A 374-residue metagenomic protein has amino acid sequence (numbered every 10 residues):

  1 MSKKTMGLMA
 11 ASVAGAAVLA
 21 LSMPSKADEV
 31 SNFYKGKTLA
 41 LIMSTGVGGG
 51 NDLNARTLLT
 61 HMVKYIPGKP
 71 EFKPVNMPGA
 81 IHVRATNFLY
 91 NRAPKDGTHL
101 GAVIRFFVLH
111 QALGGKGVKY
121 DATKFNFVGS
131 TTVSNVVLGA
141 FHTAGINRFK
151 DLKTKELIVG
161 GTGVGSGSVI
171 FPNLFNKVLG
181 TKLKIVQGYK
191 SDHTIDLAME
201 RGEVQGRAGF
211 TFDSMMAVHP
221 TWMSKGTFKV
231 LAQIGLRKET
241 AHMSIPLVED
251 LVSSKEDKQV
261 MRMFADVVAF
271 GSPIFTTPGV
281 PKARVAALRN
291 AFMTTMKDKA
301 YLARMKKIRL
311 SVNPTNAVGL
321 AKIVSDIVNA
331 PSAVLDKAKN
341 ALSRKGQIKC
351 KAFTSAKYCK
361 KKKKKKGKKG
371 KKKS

Functional and structural regions predicted by a protein language model:
M1-S12: Bacterial N-terminal signal peptides that target proteins for export
A10-A20: Bacterial N-terminal signal peptides
M23-A27: Sec/Tat signal peptide C-region and signal peptidase I cleavage site
F33-L39, K64-K69, F88-H99, V108-R201 (+4 more regions): Hinge/capping helix and adjacent helix->loop/strand transition within the periplasmic-binding protein
L39-A55, P78-I81, G160-G167: Extracytoplasmic "Venus flytrap"
V133, A217-M296, K345-K366, K371-S374: C-terminal lobe and pocket-closing loops of periplasmic/extracytoplasmic Venus-flytrap solute-binding proteins
N316-K351: Extracellular/periplasmic bilobal clamshell ligand-binding domains
